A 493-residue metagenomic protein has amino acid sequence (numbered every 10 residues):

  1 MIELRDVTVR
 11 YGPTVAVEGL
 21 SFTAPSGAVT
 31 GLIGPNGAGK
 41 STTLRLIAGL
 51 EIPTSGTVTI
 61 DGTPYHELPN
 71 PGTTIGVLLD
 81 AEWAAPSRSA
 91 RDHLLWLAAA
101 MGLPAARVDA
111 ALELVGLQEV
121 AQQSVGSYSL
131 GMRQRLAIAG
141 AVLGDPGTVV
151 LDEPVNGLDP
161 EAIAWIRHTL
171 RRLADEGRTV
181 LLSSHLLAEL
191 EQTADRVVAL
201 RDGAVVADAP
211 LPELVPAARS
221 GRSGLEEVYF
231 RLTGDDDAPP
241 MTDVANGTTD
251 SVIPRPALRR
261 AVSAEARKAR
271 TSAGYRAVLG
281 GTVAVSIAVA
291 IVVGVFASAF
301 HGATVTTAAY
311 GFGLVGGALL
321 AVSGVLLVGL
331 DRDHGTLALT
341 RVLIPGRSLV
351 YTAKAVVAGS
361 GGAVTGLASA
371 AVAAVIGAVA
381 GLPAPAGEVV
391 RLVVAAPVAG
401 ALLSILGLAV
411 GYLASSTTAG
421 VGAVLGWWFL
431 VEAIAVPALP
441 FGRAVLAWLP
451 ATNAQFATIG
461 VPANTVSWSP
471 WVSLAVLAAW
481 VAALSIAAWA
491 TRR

Functional and structural regions predicted by a protein language model:
M1-T8, D236-P256: ABC-family P-loop ATPase nucleotide-binding domain
I2-L4, V9-L182, L187-R201, V206-A207: ABC transporter nucleotide-binding domains
P86, R255, L314-G317, L330 (+4 more regions): Alpha-helical transmembrane segments of multi-pass membrane transport proteins
A204-V228: Conserved beta-strand-loop-alpha-helix hinge in the C-terminal portion of ABC ATPase nucleotide-binding domains
G247-T282, S415: Aromatic- and glycine-rich beta-strand/loop motifs that create alpha-glucan
P254-R255, G280-T306, V421, G426-R493: Terminal transmembrane helical anchor/hairpin motif
Y275, L279-V325, Y351-S415, A433 (+1 more regions): Secretory targeting signals
S323-L343: Transmembrane helix boundary and interhelical loop/hinge segments in multi-pass membrane proteins
